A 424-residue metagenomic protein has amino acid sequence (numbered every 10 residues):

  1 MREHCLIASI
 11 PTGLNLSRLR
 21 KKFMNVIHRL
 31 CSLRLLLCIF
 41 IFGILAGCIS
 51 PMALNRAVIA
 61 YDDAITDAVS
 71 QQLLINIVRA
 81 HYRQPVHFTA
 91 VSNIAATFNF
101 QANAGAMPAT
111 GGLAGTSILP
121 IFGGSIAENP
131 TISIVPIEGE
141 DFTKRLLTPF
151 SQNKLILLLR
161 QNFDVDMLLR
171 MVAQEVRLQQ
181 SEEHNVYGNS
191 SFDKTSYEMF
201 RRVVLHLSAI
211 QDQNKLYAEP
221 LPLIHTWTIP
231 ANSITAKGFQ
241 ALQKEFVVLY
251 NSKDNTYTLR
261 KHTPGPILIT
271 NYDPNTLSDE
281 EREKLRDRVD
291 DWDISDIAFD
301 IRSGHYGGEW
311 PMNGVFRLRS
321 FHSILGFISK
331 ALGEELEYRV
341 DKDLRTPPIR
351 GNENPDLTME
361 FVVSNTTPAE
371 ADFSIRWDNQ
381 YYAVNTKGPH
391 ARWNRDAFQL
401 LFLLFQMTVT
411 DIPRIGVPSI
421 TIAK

Functional and structural regions predicted by a protein language model:
C5-L6, L16: Short hydrophobic targeting helices and cationic amphipathic motifs that mediate membrane/organellar targeting
I10, L19-L36: Bacterial N-terminal signal peptides that target proteins for export
P11-T12, L16, A106: Short intrinsically disordered, low-complexity segments
I44-G47: C-terminal motif of bacterial Sec signal peptides marking the signal peptidase cleavage site
I49-K424: N-terminal amphipathic/basic membrane-interacting segments and domains, especially the gasdermin N-terminal
